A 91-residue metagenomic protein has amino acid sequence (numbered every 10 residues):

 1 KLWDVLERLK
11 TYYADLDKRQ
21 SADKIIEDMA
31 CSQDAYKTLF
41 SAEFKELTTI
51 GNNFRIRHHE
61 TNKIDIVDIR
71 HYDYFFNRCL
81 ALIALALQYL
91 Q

Functional and structural regions predicted by a protein language model:
K1-L16, L80: Short, hydrophobic, well-ordered secondary-structure elements
Q20-Q91: Long, charged low-complexity segments
